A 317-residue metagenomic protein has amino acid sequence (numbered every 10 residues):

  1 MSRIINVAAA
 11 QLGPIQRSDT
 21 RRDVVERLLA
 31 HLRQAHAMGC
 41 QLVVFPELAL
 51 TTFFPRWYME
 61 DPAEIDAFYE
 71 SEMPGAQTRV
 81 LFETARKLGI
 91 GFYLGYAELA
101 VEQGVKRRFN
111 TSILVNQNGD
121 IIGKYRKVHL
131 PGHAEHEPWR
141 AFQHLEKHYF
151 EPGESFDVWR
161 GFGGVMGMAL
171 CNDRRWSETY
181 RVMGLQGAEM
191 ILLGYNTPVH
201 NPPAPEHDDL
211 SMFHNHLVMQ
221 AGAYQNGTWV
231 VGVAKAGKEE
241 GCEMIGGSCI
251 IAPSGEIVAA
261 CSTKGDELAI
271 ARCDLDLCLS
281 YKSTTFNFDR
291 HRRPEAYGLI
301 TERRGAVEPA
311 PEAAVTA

Functional and structural regions predicted by a protein language model:
M1-I15: Short beta-strand segments enriched in small/hydrophobic residues
V7, L114-I122, I251-A259: Short, glycine-anchored, charge-dense loop/turn motifs used at functional sites
Q11-G13, P46, R126, Y195 (+1 more regions): Residue-level recognition of beta-strand->loop/alpha-helix junctions
R21-R126, G132-H133, T197-A221, Q225-T228: Cys-nucleophile CN-hydrolase/nitrilase-fold catalytic domain and related Cys-dependent amidase chemistry that acts on
M73-Y93, V165, C171-A269: CN hydrolase (nitrilase-like) catalytic-core segments centered on the catalytic cysteine and neighboring Lys/Glu
E83, A100-P203, H207-L217, S283-N287: Active-site catalytic loop in hydrolytic enzyme cores
L114, R160, I250, I270-R272: Short, well-ordered beta-strand micro-motif
L279-A317: A short C-terminal boundary segment appended to hydrolase-like catalytic domains
